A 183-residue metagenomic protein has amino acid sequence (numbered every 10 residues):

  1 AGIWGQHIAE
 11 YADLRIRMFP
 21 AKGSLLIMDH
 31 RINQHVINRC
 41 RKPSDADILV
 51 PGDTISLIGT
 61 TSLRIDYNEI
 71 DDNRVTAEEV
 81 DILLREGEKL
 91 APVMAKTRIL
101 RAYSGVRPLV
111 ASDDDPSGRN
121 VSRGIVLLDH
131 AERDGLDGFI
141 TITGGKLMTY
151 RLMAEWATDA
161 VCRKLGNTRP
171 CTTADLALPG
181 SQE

Functional and structural regions predicted by a protein language model:
W4-L57, L63-E183: C-terminal catalytic lobe of FAD-dependent flavoproteins
